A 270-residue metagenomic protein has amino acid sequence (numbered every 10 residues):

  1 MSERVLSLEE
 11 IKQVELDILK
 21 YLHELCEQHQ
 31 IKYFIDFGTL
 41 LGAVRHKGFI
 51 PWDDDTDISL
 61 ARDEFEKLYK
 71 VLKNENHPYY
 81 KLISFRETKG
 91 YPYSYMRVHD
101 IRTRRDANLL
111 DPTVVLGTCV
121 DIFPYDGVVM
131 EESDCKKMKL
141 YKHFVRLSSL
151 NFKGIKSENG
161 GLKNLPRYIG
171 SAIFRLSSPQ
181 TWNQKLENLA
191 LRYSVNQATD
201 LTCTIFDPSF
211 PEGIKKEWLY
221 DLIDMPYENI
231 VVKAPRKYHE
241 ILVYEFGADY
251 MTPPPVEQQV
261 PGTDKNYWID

Functional and structural regions predicted by a protein language model:
E3-E27, L72-M130, S149-F246, M251-D270: Conserved catalytic core of two-metal-ion nucleotidyltransferases
H23-T56, L60, F65, E217 (+1 more regions): Active-site nucleotide-donor binding segment shared across nucleotidyl transfer reactions
E66-K70: Short, conserved charged micro-motifs
L72, K137-M138: "Short basic amphipathic alpha-helical interaction patches in structured regions
E131-K137: A short secondary-structure junction signal
Y141: Short, His- and charge-rich active-site/binding loops that engage polyanionic ligands
F144-S148: Mobile amphipathic helical/loop "lid" adjacent to a hydrophobic cofactor/ligand pocket
